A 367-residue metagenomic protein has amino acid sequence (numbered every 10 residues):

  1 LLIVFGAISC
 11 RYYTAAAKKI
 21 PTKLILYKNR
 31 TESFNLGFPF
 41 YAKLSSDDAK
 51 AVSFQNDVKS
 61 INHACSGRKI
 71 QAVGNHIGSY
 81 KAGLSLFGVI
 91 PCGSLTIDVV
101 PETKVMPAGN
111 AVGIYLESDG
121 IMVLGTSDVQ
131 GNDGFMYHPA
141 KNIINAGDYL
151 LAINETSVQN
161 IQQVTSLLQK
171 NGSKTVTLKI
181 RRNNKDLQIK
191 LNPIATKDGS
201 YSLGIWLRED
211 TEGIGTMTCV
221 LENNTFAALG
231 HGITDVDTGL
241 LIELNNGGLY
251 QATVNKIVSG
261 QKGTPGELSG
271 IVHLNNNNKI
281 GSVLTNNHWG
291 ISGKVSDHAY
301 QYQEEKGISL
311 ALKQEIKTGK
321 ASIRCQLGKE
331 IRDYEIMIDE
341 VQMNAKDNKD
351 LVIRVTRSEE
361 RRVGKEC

Functional and structural regions predicted by a protein language model:
L1, G6-P21, S60-M106, L284-K346: Interdomain regulatory linker/hinge segments that flank or connect interaction modules in polarity/junction/synaptic
F5-N56: Solvent-exposed, low-complexity, repeat-rich "mucin-like" stalks and linkers
V52-C65, A140-Q162: Conserved PDZ fold ligand-binding element
A64-I77, A152-K185: PDZ domains, with a preference for the canonical peptide-binding region formed by the helix
L84-E102, T165-I205: PDZ-domain C-terminal substructure recognizer with occasional recognition of PDZ-binding tails
E117-I143: PDZ/PDZ-like groove recognition
K190, I194-E360: Serine endopeptidase catalytic core focused on the charge-relay Asp
E360-C367: Conserved small/polar residues in nucleotide/adenosyl-binding loops
